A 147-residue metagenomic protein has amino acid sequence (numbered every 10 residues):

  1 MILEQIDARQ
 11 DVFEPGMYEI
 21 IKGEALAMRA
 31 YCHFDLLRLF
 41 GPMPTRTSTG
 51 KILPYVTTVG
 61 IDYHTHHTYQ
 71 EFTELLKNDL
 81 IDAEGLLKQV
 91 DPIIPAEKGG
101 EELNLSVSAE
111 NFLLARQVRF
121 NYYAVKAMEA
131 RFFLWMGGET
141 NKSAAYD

Functional and structural regions predicted by a protein language model:
M1-A27, F34-D147: Structured, solvent-exposed acidic/aromatic patches
